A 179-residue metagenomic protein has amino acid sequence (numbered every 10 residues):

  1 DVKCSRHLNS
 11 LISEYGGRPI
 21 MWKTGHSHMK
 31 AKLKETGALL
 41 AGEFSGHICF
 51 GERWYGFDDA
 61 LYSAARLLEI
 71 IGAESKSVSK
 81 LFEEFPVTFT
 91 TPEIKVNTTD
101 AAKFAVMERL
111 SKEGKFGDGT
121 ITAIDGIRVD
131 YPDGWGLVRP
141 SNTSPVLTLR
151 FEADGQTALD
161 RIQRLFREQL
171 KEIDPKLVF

Functional and structural regions predicted by a protein language model:
D1-R150, G155-F179: Phosphate-binding and adjacent anionic-ligand microenvironments
